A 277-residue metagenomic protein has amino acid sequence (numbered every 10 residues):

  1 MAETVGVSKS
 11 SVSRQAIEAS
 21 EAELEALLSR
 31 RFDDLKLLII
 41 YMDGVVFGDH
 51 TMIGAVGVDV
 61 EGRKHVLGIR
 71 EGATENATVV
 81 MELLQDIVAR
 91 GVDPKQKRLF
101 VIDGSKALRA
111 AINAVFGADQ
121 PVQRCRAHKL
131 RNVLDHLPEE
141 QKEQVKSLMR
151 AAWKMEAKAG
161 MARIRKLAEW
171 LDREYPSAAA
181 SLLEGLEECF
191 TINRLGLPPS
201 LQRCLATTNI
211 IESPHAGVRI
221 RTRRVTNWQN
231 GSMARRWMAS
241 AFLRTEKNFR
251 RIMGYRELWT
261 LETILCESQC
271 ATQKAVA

Functional and structural regions predicted by a protein language model:
E3-V101, K106-A118, I210: RNase H-like nuclease fold core
V5, K9, Q123, N227-G231: Alpha-helix N-cap/helix-initiation sites
S10, R14-E18, T78-Q85, A89 (+10 more regions): Solvent-exposed alpha-helical segments within well-ordered globular domains of core cellular machineries
D49-H50, R109-A110, D135, T191 (+1 more regions): Short helix/loop capping segments that flank catalytic or ligand/cofactor-binding pockets
A118-D135: Inter-helix linker motif
L130-E156: Conserved phosphate-handling catalytic cores of large alpha/beta enzymes
K154-A277: Acidic/histidine-rich catalytic cores and adjacent linkers of DNA breakage/strand-transfer/modification proteins
